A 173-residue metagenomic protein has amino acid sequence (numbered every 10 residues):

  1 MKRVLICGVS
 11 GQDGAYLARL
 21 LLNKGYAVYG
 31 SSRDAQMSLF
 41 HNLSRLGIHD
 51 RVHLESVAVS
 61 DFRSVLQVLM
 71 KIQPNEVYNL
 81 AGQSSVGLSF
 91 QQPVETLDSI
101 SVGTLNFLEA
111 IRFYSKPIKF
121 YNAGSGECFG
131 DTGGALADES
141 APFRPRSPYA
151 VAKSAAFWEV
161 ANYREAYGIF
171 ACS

Functional and structural regions predicted by a protein language model:
M1-S173: N-terminal Rossmann-like NAD(P)+-binding domain of SDR-like oxidoreductases, especially those catalyzing
